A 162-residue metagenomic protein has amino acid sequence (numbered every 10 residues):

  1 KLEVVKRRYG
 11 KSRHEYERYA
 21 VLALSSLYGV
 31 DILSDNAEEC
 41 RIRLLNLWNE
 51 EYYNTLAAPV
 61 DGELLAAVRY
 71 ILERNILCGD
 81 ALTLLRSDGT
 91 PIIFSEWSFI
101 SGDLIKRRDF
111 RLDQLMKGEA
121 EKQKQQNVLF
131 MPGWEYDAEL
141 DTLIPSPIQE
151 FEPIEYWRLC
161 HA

Functional and structural regions predicted by a protein language model:
K1-A162: SAM-dependent methyltransferase catalytic region
